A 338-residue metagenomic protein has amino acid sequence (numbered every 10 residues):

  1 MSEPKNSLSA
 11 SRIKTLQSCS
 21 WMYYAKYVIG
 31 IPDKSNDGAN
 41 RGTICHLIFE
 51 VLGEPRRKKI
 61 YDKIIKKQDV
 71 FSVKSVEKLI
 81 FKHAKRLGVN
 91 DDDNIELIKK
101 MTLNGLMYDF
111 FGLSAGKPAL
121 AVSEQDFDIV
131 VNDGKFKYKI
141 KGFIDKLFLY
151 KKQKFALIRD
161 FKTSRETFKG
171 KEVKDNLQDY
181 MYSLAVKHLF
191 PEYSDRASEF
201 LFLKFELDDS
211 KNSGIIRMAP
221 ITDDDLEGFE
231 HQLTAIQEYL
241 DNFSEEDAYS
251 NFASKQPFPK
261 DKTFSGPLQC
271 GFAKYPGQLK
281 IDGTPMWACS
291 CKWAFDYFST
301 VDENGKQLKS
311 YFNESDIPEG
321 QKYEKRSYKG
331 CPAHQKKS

Functional and structural regions predicted by a protein language model:
M1-S338: RecB-family 4Fe-4S metal-dependent nuclease core
